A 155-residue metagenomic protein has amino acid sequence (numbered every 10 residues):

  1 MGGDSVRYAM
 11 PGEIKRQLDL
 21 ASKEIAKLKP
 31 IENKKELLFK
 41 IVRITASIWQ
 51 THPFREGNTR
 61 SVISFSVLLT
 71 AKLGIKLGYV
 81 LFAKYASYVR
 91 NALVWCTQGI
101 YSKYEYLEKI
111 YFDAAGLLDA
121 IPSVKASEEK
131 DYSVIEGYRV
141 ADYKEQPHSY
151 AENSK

Functional and structural regions predicted by a protein language model:
M1-K155: FIC/Doc superfamily catalytic core
